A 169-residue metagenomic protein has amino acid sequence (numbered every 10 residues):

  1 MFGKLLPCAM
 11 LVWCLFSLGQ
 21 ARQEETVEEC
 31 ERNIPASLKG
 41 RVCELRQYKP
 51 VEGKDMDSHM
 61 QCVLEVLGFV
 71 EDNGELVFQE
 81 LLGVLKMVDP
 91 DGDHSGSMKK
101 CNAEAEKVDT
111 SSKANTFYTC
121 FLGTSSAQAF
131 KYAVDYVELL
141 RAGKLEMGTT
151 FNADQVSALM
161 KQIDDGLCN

Functional and structural regions predicted by a protein language model:
F2, V12-N169: Mature extracellular/luminal domains of secreted and GPI-anchored eukaryotic proteins, especially small
C8-A9: Sec-dependent N-terminal signal peptides
